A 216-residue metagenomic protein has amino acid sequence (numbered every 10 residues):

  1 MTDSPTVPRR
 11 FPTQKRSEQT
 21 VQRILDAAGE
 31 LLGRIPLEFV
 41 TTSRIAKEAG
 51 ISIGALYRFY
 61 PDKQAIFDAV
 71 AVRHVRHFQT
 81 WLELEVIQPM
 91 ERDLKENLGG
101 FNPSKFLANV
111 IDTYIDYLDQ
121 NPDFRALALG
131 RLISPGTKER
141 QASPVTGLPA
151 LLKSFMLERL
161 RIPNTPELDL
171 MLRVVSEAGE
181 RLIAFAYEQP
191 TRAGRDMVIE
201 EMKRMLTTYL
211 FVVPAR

Functional and structural regions predicted by a protein language model:
M1-Q19, P214-R216: N-terminal intrinsically disordered/low-complexity leader segments
T20-A27, F106, L148: N-terminal positioning helix adjacent to the helix-turn-helix/winged-helix DNA-binding module
R23, A27, L31-A65, A69: Helix-turn-helix
F67-H74, P144: Alpha-helical DNA-contacting segments of helix-turn-helix folds
A69, E83-D119: Hydrophobic alpha-helical connector segments
V72-F78, L84: Short, basic, alpha-helical segments at the C-terminal edge of helix-turn-helix-like DNA-binding modules
T80, S104-A126, P135-R161, D169-R173 (+3 more regions): Amphipathic alpha-helical packing segments from all-alpha helical-bundle domains
L82-D93, R125-L132, R159, A186-P190: Secondary-structure edge/capping motif, primarily at the C-terminal ends of alpha-helices and the immediately following
